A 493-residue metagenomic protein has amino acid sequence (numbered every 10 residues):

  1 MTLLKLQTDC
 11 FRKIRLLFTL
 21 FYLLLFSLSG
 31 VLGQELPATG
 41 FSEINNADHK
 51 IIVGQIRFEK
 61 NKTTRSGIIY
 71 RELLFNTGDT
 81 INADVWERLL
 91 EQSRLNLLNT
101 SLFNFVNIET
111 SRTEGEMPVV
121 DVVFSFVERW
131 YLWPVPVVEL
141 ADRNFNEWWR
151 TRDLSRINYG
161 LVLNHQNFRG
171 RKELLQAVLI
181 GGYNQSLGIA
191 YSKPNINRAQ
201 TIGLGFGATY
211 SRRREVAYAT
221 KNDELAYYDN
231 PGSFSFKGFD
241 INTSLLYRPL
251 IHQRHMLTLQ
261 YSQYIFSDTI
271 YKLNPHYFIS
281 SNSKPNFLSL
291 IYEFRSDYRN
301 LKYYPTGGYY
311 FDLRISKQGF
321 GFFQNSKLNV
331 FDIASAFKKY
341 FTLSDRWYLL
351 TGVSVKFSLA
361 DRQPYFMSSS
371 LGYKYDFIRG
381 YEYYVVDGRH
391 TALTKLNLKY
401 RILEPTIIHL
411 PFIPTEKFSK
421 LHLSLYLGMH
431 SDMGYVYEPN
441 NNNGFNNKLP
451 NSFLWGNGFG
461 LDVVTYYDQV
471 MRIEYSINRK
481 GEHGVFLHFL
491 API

Functional and structural regions predicted by a protein language model:
M1-G40, I493: Bacterial Sec-dependent N-terminal signal peptides
Q34-N144, V162, Q176-N197, F331-F337 (+3 more regions): Periplasmic polypeptide-binding modules associated with outer-membrane biogenesis and secretion
N99, D121, F126-Y292, Y298-Y303 (+3 more regions): Gram-negative/organellar outer-membrane beta-barrel architecture
T209-R213, S262-Y264, L313-G321, K356-A360 (+1 more regions): Short glycine-rich beta-strand segments
R254-L257, Y304-T306, F311, K356 (+4 more regions): Exposed, low-structure sequence patches enriched in small/polar residues
Y277, N286, F366-F377, Y435-L449 (+1 more regions): Solvent-exposed, glycine/polar-rich loop segments of beta-barrel outer-membrane systems
F287-K420: C-terminal outer-membrane beta-barrel translocator/porin domains of Gram-negative envelope proteins and their
